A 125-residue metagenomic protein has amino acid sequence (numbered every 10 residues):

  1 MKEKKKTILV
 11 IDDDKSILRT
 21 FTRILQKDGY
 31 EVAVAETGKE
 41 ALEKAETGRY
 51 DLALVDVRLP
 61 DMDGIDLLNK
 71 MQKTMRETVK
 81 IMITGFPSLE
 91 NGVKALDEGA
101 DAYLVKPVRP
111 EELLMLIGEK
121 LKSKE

Functional and structural regions predicted by a protein language model:
L18, P60, S88, K106-P107: The feature encodes the CheY-like receiver
R19-K27: Charged docking surfaces used in two-component/phosphorelay signaling
G29-E36, K44: Short hydrophobic/Thr-rich beta-strand motif most characteristic of the beta2 strand and flanking loop of CheY-like
T37, D63-D66, P87: Acidic catalytic/metal-coordinating carboxylates
V108-I117: C-terminal output helix
